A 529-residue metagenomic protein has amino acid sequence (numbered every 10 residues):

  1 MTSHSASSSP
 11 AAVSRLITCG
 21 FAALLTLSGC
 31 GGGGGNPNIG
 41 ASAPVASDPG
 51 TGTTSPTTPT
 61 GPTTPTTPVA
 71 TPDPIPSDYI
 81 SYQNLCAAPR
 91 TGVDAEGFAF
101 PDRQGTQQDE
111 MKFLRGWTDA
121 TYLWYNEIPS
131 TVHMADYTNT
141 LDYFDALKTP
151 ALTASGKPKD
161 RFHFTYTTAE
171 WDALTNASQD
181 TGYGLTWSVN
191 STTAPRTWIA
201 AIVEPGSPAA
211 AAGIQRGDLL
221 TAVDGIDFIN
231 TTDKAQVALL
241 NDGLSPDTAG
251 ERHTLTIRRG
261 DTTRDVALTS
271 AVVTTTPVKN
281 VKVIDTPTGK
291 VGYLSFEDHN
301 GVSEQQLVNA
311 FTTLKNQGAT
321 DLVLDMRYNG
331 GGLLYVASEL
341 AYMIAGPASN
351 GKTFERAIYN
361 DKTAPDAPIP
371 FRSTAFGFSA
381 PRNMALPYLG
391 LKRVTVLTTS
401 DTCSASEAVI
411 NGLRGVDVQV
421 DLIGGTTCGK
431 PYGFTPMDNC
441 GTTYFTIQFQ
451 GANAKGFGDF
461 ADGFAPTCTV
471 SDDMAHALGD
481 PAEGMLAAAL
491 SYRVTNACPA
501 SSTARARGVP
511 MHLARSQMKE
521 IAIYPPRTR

Functional and structural regions predicted by a protein language model:
T2-C19: Bacterial N-terminal signal peptides that target proteins for export
T26-G29: C-terminal motif of bacterial Sec signal peptides marking the signal peptidase cleavage site
G35: P-loop NTP-binding core
N38-V45, G50, T64-L322, G330 (+3 more regions): Flexible, low-complexity junctional segments that flank or bridge functional domains
T54-P56, T63: Non-transmembrane, interaction-prone alpha-helical and coil segments associated with secretion and export
T288-D321, M326-R529: C-terminal "post-core" interaction segments
